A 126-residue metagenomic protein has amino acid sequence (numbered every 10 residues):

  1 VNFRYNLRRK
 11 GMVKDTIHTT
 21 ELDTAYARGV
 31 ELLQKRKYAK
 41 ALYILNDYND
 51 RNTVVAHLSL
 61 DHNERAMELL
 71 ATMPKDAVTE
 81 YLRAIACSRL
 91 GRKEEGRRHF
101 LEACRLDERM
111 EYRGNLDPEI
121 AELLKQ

Functional and structural regions predicted by a protein language model:
V1-V30, K35-K40: Long, contiguous interaction/recruitment modules in multidomain scaffold/adaptor proteins
L22, A77-Y81, E111-Y112: Helix-start (N-cap) detector for alpha-helical repeat units in TPR-like alpha-solenoids, especially tetratricopeptide
D23, A27, E64, E94 (+2 more regions): Generic alpha-helical secondary structure signal
A27-Q34, A39-R89: Alpha-helical adaptor scaffolds
D47-D50, P74-K75, S88-Y112: TPR/TPR-like (Sel1-like) alpha-helical repeat modules
V55-D61, S88-R89, R109-Q126: TPR/TPR-like alpha-solenoid helical repeat scaffolds
